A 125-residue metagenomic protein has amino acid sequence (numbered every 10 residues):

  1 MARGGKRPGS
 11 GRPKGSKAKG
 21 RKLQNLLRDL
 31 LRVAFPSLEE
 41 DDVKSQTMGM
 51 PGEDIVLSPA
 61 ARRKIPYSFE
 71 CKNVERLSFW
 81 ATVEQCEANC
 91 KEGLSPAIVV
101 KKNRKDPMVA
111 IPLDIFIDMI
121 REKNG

Functional and structural regions predicted by a protein language model:
A2-G125: Catalytic phosphate/metal-binding cores of nucleic-acid and nucleotide-processing enzymes, i.e., regions that mediate
